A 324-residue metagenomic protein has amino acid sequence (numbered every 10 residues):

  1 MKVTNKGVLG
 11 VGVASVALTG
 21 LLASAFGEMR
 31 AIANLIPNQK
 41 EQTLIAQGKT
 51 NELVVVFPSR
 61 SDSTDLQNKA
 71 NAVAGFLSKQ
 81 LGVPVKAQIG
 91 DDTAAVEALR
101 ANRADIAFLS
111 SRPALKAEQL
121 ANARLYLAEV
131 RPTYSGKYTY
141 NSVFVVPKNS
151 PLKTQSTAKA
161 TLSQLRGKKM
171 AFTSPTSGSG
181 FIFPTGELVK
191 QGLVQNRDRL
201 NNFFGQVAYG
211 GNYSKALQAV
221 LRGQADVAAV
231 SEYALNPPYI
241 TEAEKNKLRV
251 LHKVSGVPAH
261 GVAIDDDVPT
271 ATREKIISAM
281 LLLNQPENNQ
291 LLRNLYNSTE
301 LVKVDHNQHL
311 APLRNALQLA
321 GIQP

Functional and structural regions predicted by a protein language model:
K2-A94, Q290-P324: N-terminal hydrophobic or amphipathic helices and topogenic motifs
T43-K153: Short, glycine-/small- and polar/acidic-enriched structural segments that line small-molecule recognition paths
T50, V54, P58-S59, L127-V143 (+3 more regions): Periplasmic-binding protein-like
A72-L81, R166, S179-Y209, Y239-A243 (+1 more regions): Ligand-binding cleft/hinge of the Venus flytrap
A87-E97, R112, Q195-Q218, G256: Short helix-initiation/N-cap motifs at beta->coil->alpha
L99-R100, L165, V220-L221: Hydrophobic residues within well-ordered alpha-helices
S111-N122, P184-K190, Q218-N246: A ligand-binding cleft/hinge motif common to bilobed small-molecule-binding domains
V130-F181, G186-Q191: A conserved helix-loop-strand patch within extracytoplasmic ligand-binding domains of the periplasmic binding
